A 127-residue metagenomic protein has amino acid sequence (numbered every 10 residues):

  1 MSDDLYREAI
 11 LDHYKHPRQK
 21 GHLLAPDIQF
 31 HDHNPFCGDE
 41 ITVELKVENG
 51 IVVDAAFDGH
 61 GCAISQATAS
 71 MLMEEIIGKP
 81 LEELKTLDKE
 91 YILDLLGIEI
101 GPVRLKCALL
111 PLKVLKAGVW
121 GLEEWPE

Functional and structural regions predicted by a protein language model:
M1-L24, F30, V53-D54, K79-E127: C-terminal binding/interaction regions
N34, D39-N49: Short beta-strand elements
C37, G59-A67: Short, thiol/selenol-centered motifs that function as redox-active sites or metal-ligating centers
L45, V53-A55, L72: Helix-adjacent hinge/juxtasegments
K46-E48, D58, I77: Solvent-exposed residues in well-ordered beta-strands and their adjoining turns, especially edge/terminal strands
G50-I51, A55-C62: A short interface-forming secondary-structure element
I64-A69, C107-L110: Catalytic-loop motifs flanking and including active-site residues across diverse enzymes
T68-K79: Alpha-helical support elements that line or immediately flank enzyme active sites and cofactor-binding pockets
